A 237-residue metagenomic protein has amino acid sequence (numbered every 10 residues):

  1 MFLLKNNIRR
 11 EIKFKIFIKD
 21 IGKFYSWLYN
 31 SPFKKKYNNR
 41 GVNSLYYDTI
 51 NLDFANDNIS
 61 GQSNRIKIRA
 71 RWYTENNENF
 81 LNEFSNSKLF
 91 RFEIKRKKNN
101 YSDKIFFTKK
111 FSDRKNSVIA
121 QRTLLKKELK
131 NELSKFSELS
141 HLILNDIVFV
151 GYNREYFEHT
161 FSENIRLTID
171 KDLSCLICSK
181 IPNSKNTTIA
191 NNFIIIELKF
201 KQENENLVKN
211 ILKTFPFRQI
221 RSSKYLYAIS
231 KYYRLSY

Functional and structural regions predicted by a protein language model:
M1-Y237: Phosphate-end processing signature that detects enzymes handling 5′-triphosphorylated RNA and polyphosphate
